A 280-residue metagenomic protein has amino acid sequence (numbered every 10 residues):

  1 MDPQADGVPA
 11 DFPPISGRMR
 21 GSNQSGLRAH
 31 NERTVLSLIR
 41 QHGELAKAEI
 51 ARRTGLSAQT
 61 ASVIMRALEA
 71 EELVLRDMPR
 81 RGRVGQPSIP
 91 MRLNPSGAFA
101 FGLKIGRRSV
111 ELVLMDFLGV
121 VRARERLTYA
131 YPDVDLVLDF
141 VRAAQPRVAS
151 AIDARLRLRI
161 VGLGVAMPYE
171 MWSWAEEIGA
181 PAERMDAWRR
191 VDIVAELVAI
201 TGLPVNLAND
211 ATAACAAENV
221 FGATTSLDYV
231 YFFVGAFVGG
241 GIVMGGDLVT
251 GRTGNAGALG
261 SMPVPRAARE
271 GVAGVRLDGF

Functional and structural regions predicted by a protein language model:
M1-R53: Extreme N-terminal segment that seeds HTH/winged-HTH DNA-binding domains in transcriptional regulators
S22, I105-D135, G179, A256-L259 (+1 more regions): Short glycine-rich, Thr/Ser-proximal phosphate-binding strand/loop in the N-terminal lobe of ATP-dependent enzymes
I39, I50, A61-V74: Basic amphipathic alpha-helical segments that dock to polyanions
E69-G85: Beta-hairpin "wing" of winged helix-turn-helix
G85-R124, V230-V249: Gly/Thr-rich phosphate-binding beta-strand-loop-beta motif of the actin/hexokinase/Hsp70
A123-A154: N-terminal phosphate-binding loop and adjacent alpha-helix
R124-R126, D133-V137, W188-R189, E196-A211 (+1 more regions): Glycine/GP-enriched mid-protein hinge/lid loop-to-helix segment characteristic of carbohydrate kinases
A154-W188: Short beta-strand-loop/turn "lid" adjacent to the catalytic site in phosphate-handling enzymes
